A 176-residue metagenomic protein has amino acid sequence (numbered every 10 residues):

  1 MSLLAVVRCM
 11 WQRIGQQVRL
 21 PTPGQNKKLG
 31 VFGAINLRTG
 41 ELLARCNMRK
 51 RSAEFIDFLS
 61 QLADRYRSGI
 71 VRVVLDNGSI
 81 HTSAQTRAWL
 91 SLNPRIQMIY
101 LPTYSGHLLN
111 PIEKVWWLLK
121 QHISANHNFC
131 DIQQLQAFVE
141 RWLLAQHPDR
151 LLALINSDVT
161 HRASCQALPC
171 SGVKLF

Functional and structural regions predicted by a protein language model:
M1, G33, G40, L75-G78 (+2 more regions): Short, conserved catalytic/metal-binding motifs centered on acidic residues
M1-S60, H161-F176: Extended, low-complexity cationic-aromatic segments
R8-Q16, S91, R95-I99, W116-K120: Short glycine/proline- and charge-enriched loop/turn segments that cap or connect secondary-structure elements
Q17-G24, L92-P111, H127-N128: RNase H-like polynucleotidyl transferase catalytic core
L37, S68, S91-R95: Short, well-ordered coil/turn elements that cap or connect secondary structure elements
G69-H81, Y104, N110: Acidic/histidine-rich, metal-coordinating catalytic segments
S83-N93: Short, aromatic/basic amphipathic alpha-helical patches
I112-F176: C-terminal anion-handling pockets and recognition modules
